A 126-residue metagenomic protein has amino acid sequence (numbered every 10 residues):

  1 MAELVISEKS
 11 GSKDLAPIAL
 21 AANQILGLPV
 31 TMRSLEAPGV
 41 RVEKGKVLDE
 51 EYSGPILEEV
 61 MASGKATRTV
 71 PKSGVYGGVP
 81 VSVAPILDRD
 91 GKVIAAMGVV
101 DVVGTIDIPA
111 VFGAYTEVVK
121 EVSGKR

Functional and structural regions predicted by a protein language model:
A2-A21, L26, V100-R126: Juxtadomain coupling helices with adjacent low-complexity linkers
L4-V75: Structured interaction and signal-relay segments at domain junctions
V42-K46, P80-A84, A114-S123: Short amphipathic alpha-helical patches
Y52-I56, K92, V122-G124: Short, structured secondary-structure boundary patches
S63-A110: Sensory/regulatory domains in signal-transduction proteins
